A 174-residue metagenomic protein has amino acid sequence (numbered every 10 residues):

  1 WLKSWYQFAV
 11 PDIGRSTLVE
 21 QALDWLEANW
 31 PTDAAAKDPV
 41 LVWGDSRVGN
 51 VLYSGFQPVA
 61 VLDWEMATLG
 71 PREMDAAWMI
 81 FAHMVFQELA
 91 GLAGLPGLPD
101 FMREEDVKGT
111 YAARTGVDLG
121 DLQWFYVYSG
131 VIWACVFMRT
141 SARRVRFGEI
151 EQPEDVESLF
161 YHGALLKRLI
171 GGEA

Functional and structural regions predicted by a protein language model:
W1-G44, G55-F56, A113: An alpha-helical support segment within catalytic cores of ATP-dependent transferases
S54, T68-P71, Q87: Cytochrome P450 core scaffold surrounding the K-helix E-X-X-R motif and the conserved "meander" helix-loop region
L62-A67: Activation of the activation-loop gatekeeper triad in protein kinase-fold domains
M74-T115, S129-F147: Active-site activation/catalytic loop segments of kinase-like enzymes and analogous catalytic loops in related
V117-S129: All-alpha amphipathic helical-bundle segments outside canonical DNA-binding/catalytic cores that form hydrophobic
R143-Q152, V156-A174: Regulatory N- and C-terminal appendages and interdomain linkers associated with kinase/kinase-like NTP transferase
